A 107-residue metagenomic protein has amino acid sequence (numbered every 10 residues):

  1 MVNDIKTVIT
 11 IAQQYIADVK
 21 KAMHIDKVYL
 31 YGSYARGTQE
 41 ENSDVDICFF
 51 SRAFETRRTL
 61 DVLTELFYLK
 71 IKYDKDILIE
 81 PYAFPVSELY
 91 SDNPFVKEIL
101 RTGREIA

Functional and structural regions predicted by a protein language model:
M1-K27, R36-E41, R52-A107: Catalytic core of pol beta-like nucleotidyltransferases
S33: Conserved H-loop
S43-V45: Periplasmic OmpA-like peptidoglycan-binding domain that tethers envelope proteins to the cell wall
